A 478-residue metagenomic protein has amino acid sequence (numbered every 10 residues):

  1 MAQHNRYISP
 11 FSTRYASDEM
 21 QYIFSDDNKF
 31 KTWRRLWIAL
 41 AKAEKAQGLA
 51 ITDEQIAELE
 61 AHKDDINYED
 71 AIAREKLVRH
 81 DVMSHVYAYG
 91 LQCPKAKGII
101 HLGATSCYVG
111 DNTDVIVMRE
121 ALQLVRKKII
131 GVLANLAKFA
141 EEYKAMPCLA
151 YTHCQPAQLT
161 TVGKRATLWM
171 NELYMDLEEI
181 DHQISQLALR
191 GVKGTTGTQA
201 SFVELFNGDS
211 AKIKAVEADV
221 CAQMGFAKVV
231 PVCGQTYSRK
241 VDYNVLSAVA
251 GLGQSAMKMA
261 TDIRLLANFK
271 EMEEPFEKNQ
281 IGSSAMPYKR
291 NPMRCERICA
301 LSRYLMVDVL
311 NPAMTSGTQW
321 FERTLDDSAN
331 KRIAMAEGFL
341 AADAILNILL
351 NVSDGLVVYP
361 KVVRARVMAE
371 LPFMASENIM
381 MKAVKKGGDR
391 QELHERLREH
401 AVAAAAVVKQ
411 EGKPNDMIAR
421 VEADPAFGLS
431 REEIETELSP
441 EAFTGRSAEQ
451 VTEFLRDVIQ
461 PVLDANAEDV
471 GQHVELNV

Functional and structural regions predicted by a protein language model:
A2-A200, F206-C221, G282-S283, M293-R297 (+4 more regions): A helix-coil-helix interface module used to build multimeric assemblies and to scaffold catalytic/cofactor sites
Q21-S25, D70-I72, Q280-A300, E322-E337 (+4 more regions): Short beta-alpha connecting loops at secondary-structure transitions that line or flank enzyme active sites
L40-A43, V125, I129-V132, L136-F139 (+14 more regions): Amphipathic alpha-helices that form helix-helix packing interfaces
A137, E141-G163, E273-K289, E322-A329 (+1 more regions): Glycine-rich cofactor-pocket loops
A218-Q235: A short, charged helix-loop
T236-E271, Q280-A341: A conserved active-site cap/scaffold subdomain adjacent to cofactor or substrate pockets
E273, R396-A403: Active/binding-pocket-proximal capping segment
Y304-R390, R396: Long, amphipathic alpha-helical stalk/connector segments used for oligomerization, subunit docking, or mechanical
